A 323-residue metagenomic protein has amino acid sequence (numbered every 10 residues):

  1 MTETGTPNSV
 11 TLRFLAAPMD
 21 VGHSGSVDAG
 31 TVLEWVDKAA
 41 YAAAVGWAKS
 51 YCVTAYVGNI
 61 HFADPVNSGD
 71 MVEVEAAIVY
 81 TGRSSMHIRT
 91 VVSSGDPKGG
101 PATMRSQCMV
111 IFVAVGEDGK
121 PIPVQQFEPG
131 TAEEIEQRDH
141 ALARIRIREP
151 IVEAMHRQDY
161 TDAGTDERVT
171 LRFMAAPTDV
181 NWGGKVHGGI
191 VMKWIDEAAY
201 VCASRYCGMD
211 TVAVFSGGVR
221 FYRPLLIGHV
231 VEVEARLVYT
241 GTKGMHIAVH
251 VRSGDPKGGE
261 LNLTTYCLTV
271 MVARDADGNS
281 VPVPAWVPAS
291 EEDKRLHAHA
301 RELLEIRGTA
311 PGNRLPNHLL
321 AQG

Functional and structural regions predicted by a protein language model:
M1-D28, F127, A141-W194, C202-G208 (+1 more regions): Catalytic strand-loop segment that frames the active site of acyl-thioester-processing enzymes
M1-E73, A102, A285-P288, E302-N313 (+1 more regions): Hydrophobic, helix-prone linear segments
E3-L12, V66-S68, V79-E149, I227 (+1 more regions): HotDog/MaoC-like acyl-thioester-processing domains
T11, V57, T170, T211 (+2 more regions): Short coil/loop residues immediately preceding or within conserved phosphate-binding loops of NTP-utilizing enzyme
G30-S50, G189-T211: Active-site helix/loop of acyl-thioester processing domains in fatty-acid/polyketide metabolism, spanning hotdog-fold
K38, A176, H187, E197 (+3 more regions): Catalytic cores of nucleotide-enabled group-transfer and carboxylate-activating enzymes in metabolic and assembly-line
T54-E73, S93-K98, S106, V212-R223 (+2 more regions): A cross-kingdom feature marking solvent-exposed beta-strand/loop segments within repeated, beta-rich binding/scaffold
